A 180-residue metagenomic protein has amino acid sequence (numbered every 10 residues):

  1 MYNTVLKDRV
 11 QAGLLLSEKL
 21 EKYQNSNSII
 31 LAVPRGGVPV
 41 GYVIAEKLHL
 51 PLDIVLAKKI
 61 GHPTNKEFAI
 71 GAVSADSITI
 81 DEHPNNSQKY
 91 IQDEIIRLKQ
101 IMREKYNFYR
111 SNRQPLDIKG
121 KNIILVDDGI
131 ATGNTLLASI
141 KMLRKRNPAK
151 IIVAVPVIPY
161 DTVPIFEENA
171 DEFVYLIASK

Functional and structural regions predicted by a protein language model:
M1-K180: PRPP-associated nucleotide enzymes
